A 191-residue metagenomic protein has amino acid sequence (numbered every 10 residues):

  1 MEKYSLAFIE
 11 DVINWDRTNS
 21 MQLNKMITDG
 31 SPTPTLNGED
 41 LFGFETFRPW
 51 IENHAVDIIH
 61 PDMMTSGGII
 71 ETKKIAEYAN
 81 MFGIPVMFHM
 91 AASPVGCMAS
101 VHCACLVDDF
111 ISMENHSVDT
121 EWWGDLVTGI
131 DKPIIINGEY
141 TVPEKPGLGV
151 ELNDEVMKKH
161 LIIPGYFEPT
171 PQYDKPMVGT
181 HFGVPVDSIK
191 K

Functional and structural regions predicted by a protein language model:
M1-C97: Catalytic core of soluble alpha/beta enzymes
I70, I75, A92-K191: Flexible C-terminal active-site loop/helix
